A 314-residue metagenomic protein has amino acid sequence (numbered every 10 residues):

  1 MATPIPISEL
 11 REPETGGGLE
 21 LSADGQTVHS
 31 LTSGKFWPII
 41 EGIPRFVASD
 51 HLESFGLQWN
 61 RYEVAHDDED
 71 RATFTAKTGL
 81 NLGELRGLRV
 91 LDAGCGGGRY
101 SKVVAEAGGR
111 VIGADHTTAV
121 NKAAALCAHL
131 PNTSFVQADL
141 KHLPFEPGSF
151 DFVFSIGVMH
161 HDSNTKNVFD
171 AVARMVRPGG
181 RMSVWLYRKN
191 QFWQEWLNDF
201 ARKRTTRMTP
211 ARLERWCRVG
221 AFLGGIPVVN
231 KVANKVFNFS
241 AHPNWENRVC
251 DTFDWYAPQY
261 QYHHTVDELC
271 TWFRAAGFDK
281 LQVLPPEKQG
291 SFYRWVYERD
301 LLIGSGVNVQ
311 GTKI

Functional and structural regions predicted by a protein language model:
M1-P144, F152, K280, P285-I314: Conserved N-terminal segment of class I S-adenosyl-L-methionine
D151-N164: A short SAM/SAH-binding and catalytic strip from SAM-dependent methyltransferases
K166-P178: A short glycine-rich, Lys/Arg-flanked "PGG" loop and its adjoining helix->strand segment in the class I
R181-R212, G224-V229: Conserved class I S-adenosyl-L-methionine
F192-A201, H242-Q261: Short, glycine-/aromatic-enriched active-site segment of Class I SAM-dependent methyltransferases
T205-N247: Extended, charge-rich helix/loop segments that form flexible, surface "patches" used to engage negatively charged
Y260-A276: Short alpha-helix
